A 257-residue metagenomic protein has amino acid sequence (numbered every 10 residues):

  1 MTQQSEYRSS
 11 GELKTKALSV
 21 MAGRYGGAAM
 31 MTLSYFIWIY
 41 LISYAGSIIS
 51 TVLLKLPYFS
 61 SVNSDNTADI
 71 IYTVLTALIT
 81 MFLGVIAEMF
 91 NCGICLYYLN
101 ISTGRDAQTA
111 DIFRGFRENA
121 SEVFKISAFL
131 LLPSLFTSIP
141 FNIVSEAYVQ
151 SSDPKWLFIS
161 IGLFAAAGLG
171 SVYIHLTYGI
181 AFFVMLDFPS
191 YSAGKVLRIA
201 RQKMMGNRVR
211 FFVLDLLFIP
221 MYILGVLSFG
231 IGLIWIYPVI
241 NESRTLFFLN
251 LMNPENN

Functional and structural regions predicted by a protein language model:
M1-N257: Hydrophobic alpha-helical membrane segments
